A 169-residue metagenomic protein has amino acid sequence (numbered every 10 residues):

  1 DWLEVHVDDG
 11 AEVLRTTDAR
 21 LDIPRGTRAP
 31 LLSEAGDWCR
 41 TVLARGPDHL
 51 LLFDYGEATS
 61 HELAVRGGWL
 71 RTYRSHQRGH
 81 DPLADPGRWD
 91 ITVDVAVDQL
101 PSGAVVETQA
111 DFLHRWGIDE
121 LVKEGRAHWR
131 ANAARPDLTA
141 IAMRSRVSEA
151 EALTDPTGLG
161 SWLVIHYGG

Functional and structural regions predicted by a protein language model:
D1-A19: Short phosphate-coordinating micro-motif centered on Lys-Gly-acidic
R15-G169: Long, Lys/Arg- and hydrophobic-enriched amphipathic alpha-helices
